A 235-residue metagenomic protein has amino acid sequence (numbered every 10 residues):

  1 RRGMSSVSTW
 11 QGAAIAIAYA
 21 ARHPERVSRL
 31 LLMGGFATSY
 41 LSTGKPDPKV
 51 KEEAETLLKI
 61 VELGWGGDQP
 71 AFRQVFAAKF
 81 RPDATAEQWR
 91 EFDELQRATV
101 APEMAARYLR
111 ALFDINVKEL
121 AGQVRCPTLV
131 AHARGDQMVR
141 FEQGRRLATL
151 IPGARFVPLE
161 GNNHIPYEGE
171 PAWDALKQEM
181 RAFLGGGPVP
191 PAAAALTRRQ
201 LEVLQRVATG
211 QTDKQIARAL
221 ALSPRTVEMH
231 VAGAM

Functional and structural regions predicted by a protein language model:
R2-Q11: Alpha/beta-hydrolase fold nucleophile elbow
I17, A21-R22, R26-L63: Flexible "cap/lid" loop of the alpha/beta hydrolase fold
W65-A111, L120: Conserved alpha/beta-hydrolase catalytic His-Asp/Glu region
V124, V130-H132, D136: Short beta-strand/loop motif that positions the catalytic acidic residue of the alpha/beta-hydrolase fold
C126, R140-T149: Short alpha-helix in the alpha/beta-hydrolase fold that links the catalytic acid
G135-V139, H164-I165: Acidic catalytic loop of the alpha/beta-hydrolase fold
A154-A193: Catalytic active-site module of serine/aspartate enzymes centered on a nucleophile-bearing elbow/loop
V189-G233: Helix-turn-helix DNA-binding segment
